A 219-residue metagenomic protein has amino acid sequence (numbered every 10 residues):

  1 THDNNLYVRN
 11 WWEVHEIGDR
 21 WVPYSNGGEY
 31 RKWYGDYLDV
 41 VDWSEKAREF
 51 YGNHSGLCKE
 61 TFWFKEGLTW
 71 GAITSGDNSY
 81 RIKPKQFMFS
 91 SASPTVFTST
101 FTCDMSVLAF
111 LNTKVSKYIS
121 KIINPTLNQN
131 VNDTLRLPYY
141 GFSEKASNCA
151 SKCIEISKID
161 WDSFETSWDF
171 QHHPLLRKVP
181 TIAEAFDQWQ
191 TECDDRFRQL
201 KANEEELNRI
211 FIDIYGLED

Functional and structural regions predicted by a protein language model:
T1-E155, D162, T166: Polybasic, glycine- and aromatic-enriched phosphate-binding surface used to engage nucleic acids
P138-D219: Non-catalytic DNA-recognition/assembly elements of restriction-modification systems
